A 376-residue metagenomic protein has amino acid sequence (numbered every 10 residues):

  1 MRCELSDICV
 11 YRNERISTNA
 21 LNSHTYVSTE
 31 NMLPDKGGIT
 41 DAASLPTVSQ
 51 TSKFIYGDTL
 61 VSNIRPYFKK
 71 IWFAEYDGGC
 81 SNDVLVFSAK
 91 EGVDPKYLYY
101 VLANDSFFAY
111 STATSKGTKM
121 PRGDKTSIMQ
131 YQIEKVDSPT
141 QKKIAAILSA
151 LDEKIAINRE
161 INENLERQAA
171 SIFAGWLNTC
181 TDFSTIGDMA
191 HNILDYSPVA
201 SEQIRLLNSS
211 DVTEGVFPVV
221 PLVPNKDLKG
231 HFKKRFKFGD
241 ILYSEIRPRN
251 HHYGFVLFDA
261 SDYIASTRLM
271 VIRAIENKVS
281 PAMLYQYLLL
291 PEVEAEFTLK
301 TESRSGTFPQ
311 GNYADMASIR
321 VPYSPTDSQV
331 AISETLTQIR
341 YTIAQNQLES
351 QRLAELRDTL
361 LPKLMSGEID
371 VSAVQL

Functional and structural regions predicted by a protein language model:
M1-I16, M32, Q130, E134-V199 (+2 more regions): Non-catalytic DNA-recognition/assembly elements of restriction-modification systems
E4-Y56, G187-S244, N250-L257, A265: Sequence-specific dsDNA recognition surfaces
Q50-S52, Y56-D105, K233-K234, F238-E294 (+2 more regions): A short beta-sheet element
G79-D83, K116-A145, Y263-R268, S303-V330: A short glycine-rich beta-alpha junction/loop motif
N104-T112, E134: Well-ordered mid-protein domain cores that form the structural environment of catalytic cofactors
A282-Q286, P291, A295, V330 (+2 more regions): Feature representing long, continuous alpha-helical segments
Q375-L376: Amphipathic heptad-repeat alpha-helical coiled-coil/stalk segments that mediate oligomerization, filament/stalk
